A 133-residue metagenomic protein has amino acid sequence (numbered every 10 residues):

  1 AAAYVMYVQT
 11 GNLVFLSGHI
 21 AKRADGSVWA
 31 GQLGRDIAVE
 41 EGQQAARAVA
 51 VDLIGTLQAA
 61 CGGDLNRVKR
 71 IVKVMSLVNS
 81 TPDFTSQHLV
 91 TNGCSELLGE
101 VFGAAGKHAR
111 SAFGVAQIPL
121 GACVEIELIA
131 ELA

Functional and structural regions predicted by a protein language model:
A1-A133: Short, polar/acidic, helix-capping and beta-turn segments at strand->helix junctions that line the mouths
